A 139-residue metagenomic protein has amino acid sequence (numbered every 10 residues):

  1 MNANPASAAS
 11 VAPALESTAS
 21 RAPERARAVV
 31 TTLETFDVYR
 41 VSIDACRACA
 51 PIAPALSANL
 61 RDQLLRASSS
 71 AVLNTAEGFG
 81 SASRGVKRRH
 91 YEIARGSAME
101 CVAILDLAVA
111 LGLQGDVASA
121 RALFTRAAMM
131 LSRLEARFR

Functional and structural regions predicted by a protein language model:
M1-R139: Amphipathic alpha-helical assembly/interaction segments
